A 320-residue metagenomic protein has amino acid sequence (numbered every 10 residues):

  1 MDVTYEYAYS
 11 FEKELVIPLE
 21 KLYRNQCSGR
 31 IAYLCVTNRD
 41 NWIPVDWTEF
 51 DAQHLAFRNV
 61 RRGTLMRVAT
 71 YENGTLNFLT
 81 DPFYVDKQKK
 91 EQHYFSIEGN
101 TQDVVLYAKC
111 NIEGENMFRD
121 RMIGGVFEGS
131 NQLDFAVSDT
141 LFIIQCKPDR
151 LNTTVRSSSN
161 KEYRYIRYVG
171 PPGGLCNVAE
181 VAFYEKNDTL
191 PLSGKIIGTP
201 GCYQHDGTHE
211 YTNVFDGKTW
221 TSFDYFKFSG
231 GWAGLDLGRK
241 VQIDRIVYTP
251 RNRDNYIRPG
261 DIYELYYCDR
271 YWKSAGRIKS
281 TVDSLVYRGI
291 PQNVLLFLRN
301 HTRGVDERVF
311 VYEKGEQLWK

Functional and structural regions predicted by a protein language model:
M1-E14: Beta-strand-rich domain onsets/edges
E12, V16-G29, E113-M117: Structural motif
G29-E49, E128-L133, S138-I143, R253 (+3 more regions): Short amphipathic beta-strand segments in non-cytosolic proteins
D40-A52, P82-Y84, S138-P148, A275-S284: Solvent-exposed serine/threonine-rich low-complexity stretches and specific carbohydrate-binding patches
D51-L65, Y71-N73: Short Pro-Gly-centered beta-turn/loop motif in secreted/extracellular proteins
G63-R67, Y163-R167, V294-F297: Short, conserved beta-strand segments of beta-strand-rich sandwich/propeller modules, principally
G74, P82-E162, G173-R245, T249-R258 (+2 more regions): Disordered, acidic Ser/Thr/Pro-rich linker "stalks" and the adjacent N-terminal cap of the next globular domain
